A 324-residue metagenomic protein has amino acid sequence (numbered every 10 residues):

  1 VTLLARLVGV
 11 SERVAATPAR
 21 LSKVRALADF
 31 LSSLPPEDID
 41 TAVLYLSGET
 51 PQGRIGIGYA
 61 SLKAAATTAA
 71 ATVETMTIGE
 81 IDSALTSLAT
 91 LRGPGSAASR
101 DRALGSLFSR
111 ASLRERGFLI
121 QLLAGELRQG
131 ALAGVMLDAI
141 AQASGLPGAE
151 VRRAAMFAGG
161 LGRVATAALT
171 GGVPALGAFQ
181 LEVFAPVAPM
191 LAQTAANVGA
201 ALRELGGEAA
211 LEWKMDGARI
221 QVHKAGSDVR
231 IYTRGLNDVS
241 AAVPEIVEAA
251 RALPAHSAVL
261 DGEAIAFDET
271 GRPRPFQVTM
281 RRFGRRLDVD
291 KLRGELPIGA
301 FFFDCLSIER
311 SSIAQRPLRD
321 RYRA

Functional and structural regions predicted by a protein language model:
V1-A324: N-terminal nucleic-acid-engaging modules of covalent nucleotidyltransferase systems
